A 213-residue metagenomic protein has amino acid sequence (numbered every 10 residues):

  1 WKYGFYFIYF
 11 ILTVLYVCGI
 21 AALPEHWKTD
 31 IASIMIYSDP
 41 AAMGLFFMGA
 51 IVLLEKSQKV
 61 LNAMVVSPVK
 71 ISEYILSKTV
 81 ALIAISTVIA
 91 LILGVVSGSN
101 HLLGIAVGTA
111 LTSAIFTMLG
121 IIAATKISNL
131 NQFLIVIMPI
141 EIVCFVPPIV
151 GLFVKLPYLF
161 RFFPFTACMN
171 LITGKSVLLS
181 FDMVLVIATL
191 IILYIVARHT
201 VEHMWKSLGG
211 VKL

Functional and structural regions predicted by a protein language model:
K2-F47, V136-P148, L185-Y194: Hydrophobic alpha-helical transmembrane segments of multi-pass membrane transport/permease proteins
Y3-G4, A110-V146: A structural motif at transmembrane helix-loop-helix junctions in multipass membrane proteins
K28-V66, I71-L93: Hydrophobic alpha-helical transmembrane segments of multi-pass membrane transport proteins
A41-F46, S77, H101-G108, L152-F153 (+1 more regions): Short alpha-helical transmembrane interface motifs in multi-pass membrane proteins
G44-M48, M118-A123, P164, V196-T200: Hydrophobic/aromatic residues in alpha-helical transmembrane segments
I71-S72, T79-S128: Alpha-helical transmembrane segments and their short interhelical loops
I122-K126, I187-L213: Junction motif at the cytosolic side of a transmembrane helix
L152-M183: Short hydrophobic, aromatic-rich alpha-helical segments embedded in or entering the lipid bilayer of multi-pass
